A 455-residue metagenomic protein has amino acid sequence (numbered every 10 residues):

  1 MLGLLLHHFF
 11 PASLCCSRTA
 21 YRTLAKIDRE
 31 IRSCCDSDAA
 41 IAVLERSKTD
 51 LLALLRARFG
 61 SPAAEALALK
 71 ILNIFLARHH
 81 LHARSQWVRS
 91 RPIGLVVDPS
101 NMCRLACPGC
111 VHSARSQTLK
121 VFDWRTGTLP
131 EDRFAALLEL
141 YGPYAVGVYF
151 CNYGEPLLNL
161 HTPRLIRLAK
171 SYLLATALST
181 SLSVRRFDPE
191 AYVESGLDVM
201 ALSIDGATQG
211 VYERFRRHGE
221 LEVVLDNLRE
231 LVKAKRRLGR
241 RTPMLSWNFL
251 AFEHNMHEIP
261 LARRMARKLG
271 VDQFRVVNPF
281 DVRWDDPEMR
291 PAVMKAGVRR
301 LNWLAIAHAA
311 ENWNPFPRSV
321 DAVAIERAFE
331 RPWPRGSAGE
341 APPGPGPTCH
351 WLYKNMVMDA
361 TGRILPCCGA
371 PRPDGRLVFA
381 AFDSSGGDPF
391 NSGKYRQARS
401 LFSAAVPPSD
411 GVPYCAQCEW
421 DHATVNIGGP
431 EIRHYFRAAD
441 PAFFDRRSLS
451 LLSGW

Functional and structural regions predicted by a protein language model:
L2-P11, C15-C16, Y21-D36, E45 (+13 more regions): Radical SAM enzyme [4Fe-4S]-AdoMet core and its adjacent flexible, acidic and glycine-rich loops/tails across
R29, C34-R91, L105: Recognition helices and adjacent regulatory flanks at domain boundaries
I71-P92, R331, A381-F402: Short, charged low-complexity linear segments at domain edges
R89-L129, P366-P371: Canonical Radical SAM [4Fe-4S] cluster-binding loop centered on the CxxxCxxC motif and its immediate flanking residues
I93-S100, R104-L105, H112, G147 (+4 more regions): Membrane-embedded glycan transfer/ligation machinery that uses polyprenyl lipid-linked sugar donors/oligosaccharides
R104-A106, P130, H161, E220 (+1 more regions): Active-site helix-initiating loop/hinge in glycosyltransferases
A106, Y153, A360-T361: Residue-level recognition of short loop/turn positions
T118-L178, V184-S195: Conserved Radical SAM active-site core
